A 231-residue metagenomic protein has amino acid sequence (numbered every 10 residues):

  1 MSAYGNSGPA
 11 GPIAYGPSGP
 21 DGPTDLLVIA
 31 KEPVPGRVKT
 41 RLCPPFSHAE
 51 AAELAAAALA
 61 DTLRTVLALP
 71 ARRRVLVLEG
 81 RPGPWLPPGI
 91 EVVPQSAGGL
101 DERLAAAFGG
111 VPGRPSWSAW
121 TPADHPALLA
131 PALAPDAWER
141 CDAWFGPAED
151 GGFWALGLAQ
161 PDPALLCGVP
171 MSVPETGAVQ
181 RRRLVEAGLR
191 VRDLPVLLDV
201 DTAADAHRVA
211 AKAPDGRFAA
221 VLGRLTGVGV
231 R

Functional and structural regions predicted by a protein language model:
M1-G22, A220-R231: Actinobacteria-biased recognition of intrinsically disordered, low-complexity terminal regions
S2-A3, G16-L42: N-terminal nucleotide-binding beta1-loop-alpha1 segment
E53-R72: A short, N-terminal amphipathic alpha-helix
P70-E91: Acidic donor-binding segment of Leloir-type glycosyltransferases
L86-A119, V173-T176: Short phosphate-binding loop-to-helix
L128-G151: Conserved donor-nucleotide/metal-binding helix-loop-beta segment in metal-dependent transferases, i.e., the alpha-helix
A159-L184: Short, glycine-/small-residue-rich phosphate/pyrophosphate-handling segment
V179-R231: Conserved alpha/beta core of the MobA/IspD/sugar-nucleotide pyrophosphorylase nucleotidyltransferase superfamily
